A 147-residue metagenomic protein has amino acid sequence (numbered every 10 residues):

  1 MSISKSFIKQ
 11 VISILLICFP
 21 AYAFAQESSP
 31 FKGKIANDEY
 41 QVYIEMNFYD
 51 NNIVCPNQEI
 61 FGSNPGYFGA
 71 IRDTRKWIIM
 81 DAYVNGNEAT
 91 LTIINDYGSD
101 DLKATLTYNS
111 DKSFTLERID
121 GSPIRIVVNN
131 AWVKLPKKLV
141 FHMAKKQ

Functional and structural regions predicted by a protein language model:
M1-P30: Bacterial Sec-dependent N-terminal signal peptides
E27-K103, F114-R118, P123-Q147: Central antiparallel beta-sheet cores of small beta-barrel/beta-sandwich binding domains
